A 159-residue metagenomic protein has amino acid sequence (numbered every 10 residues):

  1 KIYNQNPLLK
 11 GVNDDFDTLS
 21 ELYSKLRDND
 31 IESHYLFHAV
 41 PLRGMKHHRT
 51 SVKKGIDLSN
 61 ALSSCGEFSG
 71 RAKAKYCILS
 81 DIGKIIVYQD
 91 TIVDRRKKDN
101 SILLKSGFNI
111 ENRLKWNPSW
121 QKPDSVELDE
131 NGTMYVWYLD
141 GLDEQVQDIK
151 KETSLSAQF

Functional and structural regions predicted by a protein language model:
K1-F16, S20: Radical SAM/AdoMet-radical enzyme domain recognition
P7, K25-L26: Short leucine-rich amphipathic alpha-helices used at interfaces
D17-L22, S51-K54: Charged helix-capping and loop-helix junction motifs
R27-F159: Auxiliary Fe-S-binding modules of radical SAM enzymes
